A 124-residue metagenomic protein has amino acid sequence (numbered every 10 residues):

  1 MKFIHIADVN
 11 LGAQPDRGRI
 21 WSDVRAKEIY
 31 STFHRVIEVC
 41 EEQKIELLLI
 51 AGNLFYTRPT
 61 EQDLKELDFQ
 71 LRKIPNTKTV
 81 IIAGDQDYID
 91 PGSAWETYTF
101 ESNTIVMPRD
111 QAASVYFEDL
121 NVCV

Functional and structural regions predicted by a protein language model:
M1-E66: N-terminal active-site segment of His-dependent metallophosphoesterases
L47, T57-V124: His/Asp/Glu-rich metal-coordinating catalytic cores of metallo-dependent phosphodiesterases/hydrolases acting on
